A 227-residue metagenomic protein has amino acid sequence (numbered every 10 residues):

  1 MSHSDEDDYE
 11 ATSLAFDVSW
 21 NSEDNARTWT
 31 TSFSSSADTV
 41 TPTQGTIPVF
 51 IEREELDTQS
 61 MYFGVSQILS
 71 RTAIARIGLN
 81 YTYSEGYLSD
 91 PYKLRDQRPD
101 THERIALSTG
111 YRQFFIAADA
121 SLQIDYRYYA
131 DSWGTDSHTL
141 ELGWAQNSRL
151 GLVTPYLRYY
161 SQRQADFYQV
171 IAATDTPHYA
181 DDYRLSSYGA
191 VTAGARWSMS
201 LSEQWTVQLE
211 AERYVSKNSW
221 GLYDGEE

Functional and structural regions predicted by a protein language model:
M1, D24-W29, R71-I77, A118-L122 (+2 more regions): Repeated loop/turn-to-beta-strand initiation elements of outer-membrane beta-barrel proteins
M1-E6, T12-D17, W29-S35, A120-A130: Transmembrane beta-strand segments that form the barrel wall of outer-membrane beta-barrel proteins
S2, S19-N21, Y62-S70, I74 (+4 more regions): Transmembrane beta-barrel domains of outer membrane proteins
Y9-S13, T41-Q44, V215: Short, conserved acidic/polar surface loops in the N-terminal third of protein domains
F16-S19, Y81-T82: Amphipathic alpha-helical scaffolding segments
W20-G45, Q146-Y168: Long amphipathic alpha-helical scaffold regions
W29, S35-D100: Solenoidal tandem-repeat scaffolds enriched in leucines and small polar residues
L79-G110, Y129-T139, A145-E227: Outer membrane beta-barrel transmembrane domains
